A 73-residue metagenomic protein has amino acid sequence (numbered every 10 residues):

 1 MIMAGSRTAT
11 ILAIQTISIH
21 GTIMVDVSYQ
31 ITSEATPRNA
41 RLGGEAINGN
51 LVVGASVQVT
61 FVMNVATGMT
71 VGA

Functional and structural regions predicted by a protein language model:
M1-T10: Short coil-to-beta-strand transition motifs
A4, S18-H20, A35: A cross-taxa feature marking solvent-exposed loop/turn segments within ectodomains of secreted and single-pass membrane
I14-T16: Residue-level recognition of beta-strand microenvironments
S18-S28: Short aromatic-glycine-enriched beta-strand elements
Y29-S33: Short acidic, glycine-rich loop/turn motifs
E34-G44: Short, structured beta-strand/loop micro-motifs enriched in basic residues and often containing a Trp
G44-T60: Short nucleic-acid-contacting surface segments enriched for D/E, G, S/T with interspersed K/R
V62-A73: Short, Lys/Arg- and Gly-enriched loop/turn segments at beta-strand edges
